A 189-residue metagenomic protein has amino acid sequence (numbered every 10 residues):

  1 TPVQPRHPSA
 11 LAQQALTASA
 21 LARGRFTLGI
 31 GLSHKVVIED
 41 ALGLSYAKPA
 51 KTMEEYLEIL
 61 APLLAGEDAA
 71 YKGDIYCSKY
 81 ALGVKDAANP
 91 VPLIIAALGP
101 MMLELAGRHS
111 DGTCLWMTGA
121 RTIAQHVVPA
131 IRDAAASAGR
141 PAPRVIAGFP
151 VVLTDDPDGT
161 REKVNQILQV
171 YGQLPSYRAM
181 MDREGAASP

Functional and structural regions predicted by a protein language model:
T1-P189: Active-site-adjacent structural elements that line small-molecule/cofactor binding pockets in enzymes
